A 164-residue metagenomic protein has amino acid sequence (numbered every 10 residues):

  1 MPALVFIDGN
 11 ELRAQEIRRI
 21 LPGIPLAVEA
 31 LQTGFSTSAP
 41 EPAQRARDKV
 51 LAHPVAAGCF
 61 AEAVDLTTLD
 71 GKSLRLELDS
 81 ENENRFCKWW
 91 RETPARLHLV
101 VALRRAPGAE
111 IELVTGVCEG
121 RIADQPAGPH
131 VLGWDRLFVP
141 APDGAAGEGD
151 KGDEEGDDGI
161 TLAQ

Functional and structural regions predicted by a protein language model:
P2-V5, E11-Q164: Anionic-ligand binding patches
